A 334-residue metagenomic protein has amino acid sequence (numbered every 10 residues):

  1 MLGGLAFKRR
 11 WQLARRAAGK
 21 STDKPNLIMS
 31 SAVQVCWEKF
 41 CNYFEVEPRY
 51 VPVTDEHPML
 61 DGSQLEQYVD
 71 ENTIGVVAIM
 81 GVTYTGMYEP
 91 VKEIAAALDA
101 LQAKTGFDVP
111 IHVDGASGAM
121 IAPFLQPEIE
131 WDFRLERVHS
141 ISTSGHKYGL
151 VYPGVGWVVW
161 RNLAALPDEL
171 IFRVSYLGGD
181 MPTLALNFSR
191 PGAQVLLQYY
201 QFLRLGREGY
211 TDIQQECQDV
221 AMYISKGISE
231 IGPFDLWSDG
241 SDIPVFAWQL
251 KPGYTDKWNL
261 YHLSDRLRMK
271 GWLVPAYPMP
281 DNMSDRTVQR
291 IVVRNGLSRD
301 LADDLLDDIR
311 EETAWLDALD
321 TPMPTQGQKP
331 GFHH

Functional and structural regions predicted by a protein language model:
L2-R10, A17: Active-site pocket-lining segments that scaffold enzyme catalytic pockets across diverse folds
L5-A6, R207-H334: Non-catalytic terminal extensions of PLP-dependent enzymes
R10, G19-A96, I121, P127-E130: PLP-dependent aminotransferase-class I/II
A17-S30, F107-A116, I141, Q215-E216: Beta-strand segments within the central parallel beta-sheet cores of soluble alpha/beta enzyme folds
V33, V82, G115-A119, K147 (+1 more regions): Active-site-proximal loop/turn and secondary-structure-junction residues that shape catalytic pockets, frequently
I79-T85, D108-A116, L150: Catalytic nucleophile loop
F107, A116, M120, F124-P244 (+1 more regions): Active-site C-terminal subdomain of aminotransferase-like
